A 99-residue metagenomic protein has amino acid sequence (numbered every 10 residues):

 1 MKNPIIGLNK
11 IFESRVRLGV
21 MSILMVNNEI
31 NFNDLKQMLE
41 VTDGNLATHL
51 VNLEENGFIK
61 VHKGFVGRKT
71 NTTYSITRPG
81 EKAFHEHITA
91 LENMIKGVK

Functional and structural regions predicted by a protein language model:
M1-I5, S22, E81-K99: Amphipathic alpha-helical dimerization/coiled-coil segments that flank or bridge DNA-binding/regulatory modules
N3, G7-N45, V66-G67, T73: N-terminal helix-turn-helix DNA-binding core of bacterial DNA-binding proteins
H49: Residues within the DNA-recognition helix of helix-turn-helix
V66-H87: Basic, amphipathic "hinge/linker" alpha-helix immediately C-terminal to the N-terminal HTH DNA-binding motif
